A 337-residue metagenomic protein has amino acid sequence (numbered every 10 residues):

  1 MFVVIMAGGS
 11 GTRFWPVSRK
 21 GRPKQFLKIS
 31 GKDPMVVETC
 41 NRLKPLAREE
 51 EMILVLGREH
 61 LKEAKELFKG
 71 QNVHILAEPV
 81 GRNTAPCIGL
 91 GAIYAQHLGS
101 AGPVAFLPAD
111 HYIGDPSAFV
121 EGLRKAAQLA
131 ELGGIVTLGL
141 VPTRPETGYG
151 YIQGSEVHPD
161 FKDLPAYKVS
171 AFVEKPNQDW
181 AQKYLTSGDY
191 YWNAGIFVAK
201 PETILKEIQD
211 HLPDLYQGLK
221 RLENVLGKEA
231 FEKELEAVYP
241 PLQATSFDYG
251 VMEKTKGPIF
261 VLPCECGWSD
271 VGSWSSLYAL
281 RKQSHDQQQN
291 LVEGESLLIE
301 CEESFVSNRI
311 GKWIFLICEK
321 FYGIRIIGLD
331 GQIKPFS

Functional and structural regions predicted by a protein language model:
M1, E49-E50, Q71-N72, G99-G102 (+8 more regions): Short coil/turn connectors at secondary-structure junctions
F2-I5, R13-P16, K20-P23, K28-P108 (+2 more regions): Conserved N-terminal catalytic core of the sugar/cofactor nucleotidyltransferase
M6-A7, V55, A105-P108, T137-V141 (+3 more regions): Short beta-strand segments
I53, V104, S170, D189 (+3 more regions): A residue-level structural signature of the nucleotidyltransferase/glycosyltransferase Rossmann-like core
L54, L76-A77, F106, T137-L140 (+2 more regions): General beta-strand structural signal in soluble alpha/beta enzymes
P116-Y239, I259, F336-S337: Conserved core of the sugar-phosphate nucleotidyltransferase
E202-T203, E207-S337: Left-handed beta-helix
